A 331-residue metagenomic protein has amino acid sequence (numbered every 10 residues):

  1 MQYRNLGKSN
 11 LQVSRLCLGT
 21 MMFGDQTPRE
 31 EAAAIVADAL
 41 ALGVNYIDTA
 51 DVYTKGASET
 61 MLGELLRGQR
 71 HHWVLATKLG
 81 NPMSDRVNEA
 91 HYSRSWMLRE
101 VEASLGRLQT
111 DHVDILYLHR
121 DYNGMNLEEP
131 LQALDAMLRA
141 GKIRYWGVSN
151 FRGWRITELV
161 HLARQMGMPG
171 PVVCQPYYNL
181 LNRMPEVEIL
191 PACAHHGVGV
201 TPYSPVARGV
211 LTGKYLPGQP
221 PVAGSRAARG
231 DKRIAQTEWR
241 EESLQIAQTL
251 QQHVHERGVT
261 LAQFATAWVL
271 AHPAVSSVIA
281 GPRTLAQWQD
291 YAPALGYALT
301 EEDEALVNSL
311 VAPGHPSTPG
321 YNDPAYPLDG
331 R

Functional and structural regions predicted by a protein language model:
M1-V74: N-terminal binding-site loop/beta-alpha segment at the start of enzyme catalytic domains that lines or forms
L6, L18, A32, I47 (+13 more regions): Conserved, mostly hydrophobic/aromatic
G7-F23, A76-E89, H112, Y117: N-terminal small/glycine-rich loop or linker at the start of catalytic domains across soluble metabolic enzymes
L11-L16, G43-N45, Q69-W73, T110-D114 (+5 more regions): Short, well-ordered coil/turn segments that N-cap beta-strands
M21-F23, A50-V52, K78-P82, L118-D121 (+4 more regions): Active-site beta-loop-alpha junctions enriched in small/polar residues
A41, S84-M184, E188: Glycine/proline-rich, positively charged, aromatic-decorated active-site loop/lid region on the catalytic face
P185-S225: Aromatic-lined glycan-binding groove of carbohydrate-active enzymes
A223-Q252, E256, A271-V275, L285 (+1 more regions): Terminal-tail/helix-coil boundary detector
